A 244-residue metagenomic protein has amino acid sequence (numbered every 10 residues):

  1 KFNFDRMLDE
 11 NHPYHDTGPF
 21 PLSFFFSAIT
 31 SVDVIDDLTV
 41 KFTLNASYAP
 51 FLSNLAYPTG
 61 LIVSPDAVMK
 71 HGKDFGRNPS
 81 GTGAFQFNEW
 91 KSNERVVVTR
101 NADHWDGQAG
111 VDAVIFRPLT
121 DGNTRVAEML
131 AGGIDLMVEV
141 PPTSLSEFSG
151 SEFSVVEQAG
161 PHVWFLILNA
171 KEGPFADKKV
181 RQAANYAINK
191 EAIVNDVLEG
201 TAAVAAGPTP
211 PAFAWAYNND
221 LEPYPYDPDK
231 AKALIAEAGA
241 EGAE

Functional and structural regions predicted by a protein language model:
K1-P13, K41, E128, P174-A176: Aromatic- and charge-enriched surface segment that lines or borders ligand/interaction sites
F2, K73-G76, N101-E147: Ligand-site clamp/hinge motif
F20-D66: Surface-exposed binding/hinge segments that line and control ligand-binding clefts or catalytic entry sites
Y48, S53-A109, A113, N123 (+2 more regions): Gly/Pro-rich hinge or "lid" segments in bacterial periplasmic/extracellular proteins
S92, V138, A214, A236-E244: Ligand/substrate-recognition segments at binding pockets and active sites
S146-E157: Ligand-binding "clamshell"
K171, F175-F213: Periplasmic-binding protein-like
V204-E237: Structural transition elements
